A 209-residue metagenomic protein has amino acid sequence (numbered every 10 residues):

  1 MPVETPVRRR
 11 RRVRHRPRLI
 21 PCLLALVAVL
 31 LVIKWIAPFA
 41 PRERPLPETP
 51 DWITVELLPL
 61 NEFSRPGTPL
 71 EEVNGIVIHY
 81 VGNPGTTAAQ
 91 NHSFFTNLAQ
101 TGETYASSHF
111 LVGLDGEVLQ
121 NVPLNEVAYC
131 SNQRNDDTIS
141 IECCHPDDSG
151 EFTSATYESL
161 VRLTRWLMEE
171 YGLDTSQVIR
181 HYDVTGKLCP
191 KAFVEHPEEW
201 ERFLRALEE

Functional and structural regions predicted by a protein language model:
P2-S131: N-terminal catalytic cores of peptidoglycan-degrading enzymes
V7, S64, V118, L124-V127 (+6 more regions): A generic structural micro-environment signature that highlights single residues at secondary-structure boundaries
R18-A25, W35-T54, D147-E209: Basic/polar, cationic surfaces and motifs that engage anionic cell-wall and phosphate/carboxylate ligands
V77, L111, S140-E142, I179: Soluble periplasmic/extracytoplasmic beta-strand elements of cell-envelope proteins
G82, C143, Y182: Short, small-residue-rich loop/turn micro-motifs
N125, S140-F152: Substrate-binding clefts and substrate-entry loops adjacent to catalytic sites of polymer-processing enzymes acting on
N132-S140: Short coil-to-beta-strand
